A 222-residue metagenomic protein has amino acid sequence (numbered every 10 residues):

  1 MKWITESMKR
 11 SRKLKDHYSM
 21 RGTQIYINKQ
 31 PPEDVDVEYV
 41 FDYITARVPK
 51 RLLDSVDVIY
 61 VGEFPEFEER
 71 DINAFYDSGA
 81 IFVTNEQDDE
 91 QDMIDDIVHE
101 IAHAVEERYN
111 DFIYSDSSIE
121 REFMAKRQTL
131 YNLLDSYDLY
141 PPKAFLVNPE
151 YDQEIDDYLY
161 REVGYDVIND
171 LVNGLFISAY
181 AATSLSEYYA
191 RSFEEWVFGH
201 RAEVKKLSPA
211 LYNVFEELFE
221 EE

Functional and structural regions predicted by a protein language model:
M1-F41: N-terminal leader/presequence regions that precede the main folded/catalytic core
T23-E33, L52-E222: Active-site-flanking segments in enzyme catalytic domains
Y43-A46: Ordered core of a single globular domain
